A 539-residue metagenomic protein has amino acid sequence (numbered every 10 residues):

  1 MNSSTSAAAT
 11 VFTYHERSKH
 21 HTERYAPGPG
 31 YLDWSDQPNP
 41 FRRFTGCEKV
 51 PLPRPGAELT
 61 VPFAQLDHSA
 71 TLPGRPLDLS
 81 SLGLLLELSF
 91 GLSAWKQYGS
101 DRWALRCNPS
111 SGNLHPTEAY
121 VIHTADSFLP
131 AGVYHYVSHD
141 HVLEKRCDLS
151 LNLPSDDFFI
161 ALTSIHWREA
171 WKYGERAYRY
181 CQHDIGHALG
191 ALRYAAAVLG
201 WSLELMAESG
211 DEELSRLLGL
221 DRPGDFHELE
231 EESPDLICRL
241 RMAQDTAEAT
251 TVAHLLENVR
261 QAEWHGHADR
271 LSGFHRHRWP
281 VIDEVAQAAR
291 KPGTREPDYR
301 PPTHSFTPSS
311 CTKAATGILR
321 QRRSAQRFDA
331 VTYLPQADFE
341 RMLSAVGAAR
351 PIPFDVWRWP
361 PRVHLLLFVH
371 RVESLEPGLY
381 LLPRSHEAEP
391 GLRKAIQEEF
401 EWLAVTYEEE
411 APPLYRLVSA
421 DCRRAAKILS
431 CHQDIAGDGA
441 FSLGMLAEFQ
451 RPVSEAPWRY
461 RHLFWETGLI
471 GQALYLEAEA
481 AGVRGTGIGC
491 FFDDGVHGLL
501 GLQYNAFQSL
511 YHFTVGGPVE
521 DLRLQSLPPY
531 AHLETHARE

Functional and structural regions predicted by a protein language model:
M1-A473, A481-E539: N-terminal accessory segments that position/regulate proteins before the catalytic core
